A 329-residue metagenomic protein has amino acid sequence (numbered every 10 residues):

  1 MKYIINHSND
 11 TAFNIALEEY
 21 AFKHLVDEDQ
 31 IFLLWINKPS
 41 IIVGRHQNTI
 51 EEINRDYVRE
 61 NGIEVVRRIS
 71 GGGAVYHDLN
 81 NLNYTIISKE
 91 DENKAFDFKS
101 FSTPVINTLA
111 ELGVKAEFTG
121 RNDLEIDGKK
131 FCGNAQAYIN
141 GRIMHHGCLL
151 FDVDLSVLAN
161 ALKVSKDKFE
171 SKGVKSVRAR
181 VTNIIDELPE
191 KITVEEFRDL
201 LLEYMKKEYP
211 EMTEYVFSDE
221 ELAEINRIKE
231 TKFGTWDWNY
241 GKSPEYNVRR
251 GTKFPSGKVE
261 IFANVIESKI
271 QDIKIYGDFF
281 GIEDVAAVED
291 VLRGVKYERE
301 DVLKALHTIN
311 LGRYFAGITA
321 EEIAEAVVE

Functional and structural regions predicted by a protein language model:
M1-F96: N-terminal lobe of the biotin/lipoate ligase/transferase fold
L79-N122: Contiguous, small/hydrophobic- and glycine-enriched helical/loop subdomains that border and often "cap" functional
G113-R121, Y209-A223, R299-L303: Flexible, glycine/charged-enriched surface loops at secondary-structure junctions
V114-A179: Internal, well-ordered alpha/beta segment that forms a basic, Gly-enriched binding/recognition surface
A135-Q136, L149, T252, V259-G277: Short beta-strand elements
V157-A159, K168-Y215: A conserved active-site cap/scaffold subdomain adjacent to cofactor or substrate pockets
I184, K269-E329: Active-site- and interface-proximal helix/loop "cap" or "latch" segments in soluble metabolic and energy-transducing
A223-I266: Structured beta-strand/loop patches that form or line metal/cofactor-binding pockets in enzymes
